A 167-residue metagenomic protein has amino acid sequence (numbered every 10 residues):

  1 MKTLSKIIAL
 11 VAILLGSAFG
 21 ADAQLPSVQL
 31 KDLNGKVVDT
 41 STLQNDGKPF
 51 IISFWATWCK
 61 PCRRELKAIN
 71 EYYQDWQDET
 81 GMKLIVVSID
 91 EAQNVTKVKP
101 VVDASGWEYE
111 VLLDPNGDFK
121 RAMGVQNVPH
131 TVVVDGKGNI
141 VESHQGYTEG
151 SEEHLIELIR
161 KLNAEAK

Functional and structural regions predicted by a protein language model:
M1-I8: Bacterial N-terminal signal peptides that target proteins for export
I8-S17: Bacterial N-terminal signal peptides
Q29-F50: A short beta-strand-turn-helix
G47-F50, W55-W58, N127: Short pre-active-site segment immediately N-terminal to redox-active cysteine/selenocysteine motifs in thiol-based
K48, R64-S88, D103: Conserved helix-turn-beta segment immediately C-terminal to the redox Cys motif in thioredoxin-like folds
G81-V95, W107-N116: Thiol-based oxidoreductase modules, predominantly thioredoxin-like and allied folds used for disulfide exchange
V101-V134: Short, internal strand/loop/helix patches that form the active-site neighborhood or redox-interaction surface
V133-K167: Thiol-/selenol-based redox modules, centered on thioredoxin-like and closely related oxidoreductase domains
